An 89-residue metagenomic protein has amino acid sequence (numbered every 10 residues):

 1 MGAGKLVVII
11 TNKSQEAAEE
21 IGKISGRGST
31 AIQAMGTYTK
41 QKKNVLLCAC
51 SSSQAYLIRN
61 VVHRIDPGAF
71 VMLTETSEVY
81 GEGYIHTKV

Functional and structural regions predicted by a protein language model:
M1-V89: Positively charged, small/polar-rich N-terminal and surface patches that mediate targeting and assembly and bind
